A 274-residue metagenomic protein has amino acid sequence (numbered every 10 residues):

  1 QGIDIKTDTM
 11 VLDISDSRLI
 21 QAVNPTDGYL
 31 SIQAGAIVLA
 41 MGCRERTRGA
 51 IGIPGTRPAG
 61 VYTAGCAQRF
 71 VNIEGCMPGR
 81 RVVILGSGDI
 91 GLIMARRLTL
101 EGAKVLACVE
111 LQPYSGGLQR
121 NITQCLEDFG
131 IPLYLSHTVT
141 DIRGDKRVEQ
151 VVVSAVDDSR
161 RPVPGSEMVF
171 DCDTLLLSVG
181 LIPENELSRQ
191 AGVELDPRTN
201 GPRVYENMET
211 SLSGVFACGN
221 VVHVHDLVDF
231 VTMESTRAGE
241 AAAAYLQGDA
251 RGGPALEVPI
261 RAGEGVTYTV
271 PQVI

Functional and structural regions predicted by a protein language model:
Q1-I274: Residues forming the flavin
